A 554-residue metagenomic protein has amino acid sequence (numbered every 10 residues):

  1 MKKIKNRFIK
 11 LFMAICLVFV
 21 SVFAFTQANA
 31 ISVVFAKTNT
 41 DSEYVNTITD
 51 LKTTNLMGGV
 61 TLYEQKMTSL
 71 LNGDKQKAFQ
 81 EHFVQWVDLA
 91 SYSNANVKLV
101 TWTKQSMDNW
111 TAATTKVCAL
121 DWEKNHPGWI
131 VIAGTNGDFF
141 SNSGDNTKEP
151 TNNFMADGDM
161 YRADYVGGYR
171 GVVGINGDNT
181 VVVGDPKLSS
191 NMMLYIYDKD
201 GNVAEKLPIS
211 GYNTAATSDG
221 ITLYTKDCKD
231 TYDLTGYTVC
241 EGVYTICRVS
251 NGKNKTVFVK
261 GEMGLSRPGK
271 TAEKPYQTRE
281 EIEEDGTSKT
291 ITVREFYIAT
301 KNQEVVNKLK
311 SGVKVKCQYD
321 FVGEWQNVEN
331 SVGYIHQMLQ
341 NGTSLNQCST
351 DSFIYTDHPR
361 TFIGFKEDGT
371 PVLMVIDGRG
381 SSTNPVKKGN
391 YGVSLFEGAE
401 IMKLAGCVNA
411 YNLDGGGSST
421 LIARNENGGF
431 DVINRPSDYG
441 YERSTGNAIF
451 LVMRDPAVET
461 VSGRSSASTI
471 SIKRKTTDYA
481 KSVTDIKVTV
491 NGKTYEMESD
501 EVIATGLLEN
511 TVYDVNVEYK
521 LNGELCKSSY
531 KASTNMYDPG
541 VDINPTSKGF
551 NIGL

Functional and structural regions predicted by a protein language model:
R7-N29: Sec-dependent N-terminal signal peptides of Gram-positive bacterial secreted proteins and lipoproteins
I31-T292: Zymogen propeptides
N142-G167, G171, I175, S331 (+2 more regions): Conserved, well-ordered active-site substructure
P456-A480, S528-K548: Pro/Thr/Ser/Gly-rich low-complexity, intrinsically disordered linker/stalk tracts
T477-T489: Solvent-exposed loop/turn segments flanking beta-strands in beta-repeat/beta-sandwich domains
K493-S499: Short beta-strand segments within Ig-like beta-sandwich modules, predominantly Fibronectin type-III
A504-E509: Short, flexible loop/turn segments at beta-strand junctions in immunoglobulin-like and fibronectin type III
